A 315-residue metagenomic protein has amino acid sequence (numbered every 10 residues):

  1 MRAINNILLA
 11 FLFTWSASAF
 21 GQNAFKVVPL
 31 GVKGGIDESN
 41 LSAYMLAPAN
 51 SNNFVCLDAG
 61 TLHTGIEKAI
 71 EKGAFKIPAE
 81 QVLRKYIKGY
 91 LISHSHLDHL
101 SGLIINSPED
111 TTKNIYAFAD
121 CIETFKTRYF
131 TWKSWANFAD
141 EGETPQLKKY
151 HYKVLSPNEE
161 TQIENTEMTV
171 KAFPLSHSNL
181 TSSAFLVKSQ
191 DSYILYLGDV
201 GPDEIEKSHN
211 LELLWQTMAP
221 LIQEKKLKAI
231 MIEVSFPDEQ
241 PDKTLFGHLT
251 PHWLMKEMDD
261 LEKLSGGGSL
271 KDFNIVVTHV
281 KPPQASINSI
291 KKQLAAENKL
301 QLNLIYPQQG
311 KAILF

Functional and structural regions predicted by a protein language model:
R2-F54, T61-H63: Zn-dependent metallo-beta-lactamase
A24, L30, D120-S182, Q190 (+1 more regions): Metallo-beta-lactamase
V27, Y44, D58, H94 (+7 more regions): Divalent metal-coordination and catalytic microenvironments
I36-L91, S101-P108, E206, N210-T217: Pre-active-site segment of Zn-dependent metallo-hydrolases
A47, V154-Q223: Catalytic core of the metallo-beta-lactamase
C56-G60, Y86-D98, Y116-F118, Y196-D199 (+3 more regions): Active-site neighborhood of phospho(di)ester-bond hydrolases with catalytic His/Asp-centered motifs
I77-P145: Active-site HxH/HxHxD metal-binding segment of metal-dependent hydrolases
D203-Q308: Cap/insert and terminal regions of metallo-dependent hydrolase folds
